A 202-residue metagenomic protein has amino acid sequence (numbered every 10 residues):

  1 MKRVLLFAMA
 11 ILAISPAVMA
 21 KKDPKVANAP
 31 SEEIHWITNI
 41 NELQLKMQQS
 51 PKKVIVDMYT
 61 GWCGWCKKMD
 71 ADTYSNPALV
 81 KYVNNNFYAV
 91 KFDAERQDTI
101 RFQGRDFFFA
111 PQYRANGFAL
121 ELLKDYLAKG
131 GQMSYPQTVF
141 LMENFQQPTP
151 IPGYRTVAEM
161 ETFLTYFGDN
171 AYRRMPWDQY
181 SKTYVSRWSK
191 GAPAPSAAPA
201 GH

Functional and structural regions predicted by a protein language model:
V4-A13: Sec-dependent N-terminal signal peptides
P16-A20: Sec/Tat signal peptide C-region and signal peptidase I cleavage site
K21-E32, Q48, M142, P148-H202: Non-globular targeting/processing and membrane-anchoring segments
I34-T38, K53, D57, T73 (+3 more regions): Soluble non-cytosolic domains of exported or imported proteins
H35-V54, V83: A short beta-strand-turn-helix
S50-G64, A89: Short active-site neighborhood of thiol/selenol oxidoreductases, capturing the structured segment around
K67-A71: Detector for the c-type heme attachment site
P77-L79, N84-T149, V157, T162-N170: Thioredoxin-like thiol-disulfide oxidoreductase module
